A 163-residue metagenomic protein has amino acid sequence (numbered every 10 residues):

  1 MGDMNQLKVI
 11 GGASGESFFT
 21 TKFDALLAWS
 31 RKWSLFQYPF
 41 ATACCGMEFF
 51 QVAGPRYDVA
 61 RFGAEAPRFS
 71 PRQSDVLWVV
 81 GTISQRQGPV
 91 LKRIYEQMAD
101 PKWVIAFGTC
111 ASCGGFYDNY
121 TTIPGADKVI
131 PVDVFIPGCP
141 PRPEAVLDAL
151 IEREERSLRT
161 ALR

Functional and structural regions predicted by a protein language model:
M1-R72, M98-K102, Y120-T122, K128-I136 (+1 more regions): Iron-sulfur (Fe-S) cluster-binding modules
R61, V79, I83-G88, K92-Q97 (+3 more regions): Metallocofactor- and cofactor-centric catalytic cores in central/energy metabolism, strongly enriched
R72-V76, V80: Internal helical hairpin/lid segments
T109-C113, P124-K128: A mid-sequence interfacial segment
